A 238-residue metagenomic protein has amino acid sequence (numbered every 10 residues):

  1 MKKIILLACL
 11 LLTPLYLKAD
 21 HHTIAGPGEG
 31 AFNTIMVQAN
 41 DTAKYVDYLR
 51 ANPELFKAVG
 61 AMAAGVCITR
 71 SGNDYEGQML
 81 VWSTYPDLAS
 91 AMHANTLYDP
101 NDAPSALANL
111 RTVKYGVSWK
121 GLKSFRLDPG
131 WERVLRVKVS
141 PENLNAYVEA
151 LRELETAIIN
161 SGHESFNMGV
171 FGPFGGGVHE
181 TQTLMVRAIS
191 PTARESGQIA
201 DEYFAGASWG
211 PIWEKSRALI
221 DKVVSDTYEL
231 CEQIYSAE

Functional and structural regions predicted by a protein language model:
I4-T13: Sec-dependent N-terminal signal peptides
T13-A19: C-terminal segment of classical bacterial N-terminal signal peptides
A19-E238: Short S/T/G/P-rich N-terminal loop/turn motif that feeds into the first structured element of a domain
